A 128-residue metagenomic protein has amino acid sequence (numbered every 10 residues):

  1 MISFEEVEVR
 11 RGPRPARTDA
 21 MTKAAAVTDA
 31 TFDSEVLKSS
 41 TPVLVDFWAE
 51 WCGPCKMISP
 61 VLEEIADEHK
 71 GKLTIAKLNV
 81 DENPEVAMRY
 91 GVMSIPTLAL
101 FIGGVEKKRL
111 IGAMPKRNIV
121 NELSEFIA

Functional and structural regions predicted by a protein language model:
M1-L44, W48-T74, E82-A128: Proteins that catalyze or organize thiol-disulfide redox chemistry and the adjacent proteostasis machinery handling
K77: Conserved residues in the N-terminal Rossmann fold of short-chain dehydrogenase/reductase
